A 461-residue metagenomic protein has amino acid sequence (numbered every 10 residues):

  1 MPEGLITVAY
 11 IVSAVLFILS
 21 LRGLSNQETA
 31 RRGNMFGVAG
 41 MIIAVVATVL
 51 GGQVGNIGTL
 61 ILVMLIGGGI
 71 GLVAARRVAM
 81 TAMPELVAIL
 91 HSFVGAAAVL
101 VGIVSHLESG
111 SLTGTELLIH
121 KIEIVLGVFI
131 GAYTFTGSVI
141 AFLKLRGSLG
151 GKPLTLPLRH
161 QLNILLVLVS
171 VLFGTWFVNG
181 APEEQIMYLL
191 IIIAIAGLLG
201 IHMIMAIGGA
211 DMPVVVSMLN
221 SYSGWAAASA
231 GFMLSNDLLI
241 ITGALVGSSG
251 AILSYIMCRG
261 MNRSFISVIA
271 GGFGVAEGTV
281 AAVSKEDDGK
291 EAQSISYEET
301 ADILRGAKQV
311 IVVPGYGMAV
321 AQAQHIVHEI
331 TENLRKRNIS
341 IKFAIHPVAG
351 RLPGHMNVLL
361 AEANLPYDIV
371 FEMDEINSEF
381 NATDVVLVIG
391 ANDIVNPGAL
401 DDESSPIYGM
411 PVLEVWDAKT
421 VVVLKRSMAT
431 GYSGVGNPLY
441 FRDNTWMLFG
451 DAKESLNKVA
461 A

Functional and structural regions predicted by a protein language model:
M1-A14, G51-G69, H120-F135, P182-I195: Structural signature of hydrophobic alpha-helical transmembrane segments
L16-T29, G68-V87, S138-P153, L199-M212 (+1 more regions): C-terminal ends of transmembrane helices
R31-G40, L60-V63, A82-V94, P153-I164 (+1 more regions): Cytoplasmic-side transmembrane-helix entry/capping segments in multi-pass membrane proteins
T48-I61, V73-M83, V99-T115, V178-E183: Transmembrane alpha-helix boundary signature
V104-T115, N179-M187, V214, S221-I241: Transmembrane helix-loop junctions at the membrane interface of multipass transporters and ion channels
G208, S223-I266: Mobile "lid/hinge" segments at catalytic clefts and subdomain interfaces of large enzymes
L245-A307: Membrane-interfacial segments at transmembrane helix termini in multi-pass membrane proteins
D288-A461: Structured cytosolic domains appended to multi-pass membrane proteins
